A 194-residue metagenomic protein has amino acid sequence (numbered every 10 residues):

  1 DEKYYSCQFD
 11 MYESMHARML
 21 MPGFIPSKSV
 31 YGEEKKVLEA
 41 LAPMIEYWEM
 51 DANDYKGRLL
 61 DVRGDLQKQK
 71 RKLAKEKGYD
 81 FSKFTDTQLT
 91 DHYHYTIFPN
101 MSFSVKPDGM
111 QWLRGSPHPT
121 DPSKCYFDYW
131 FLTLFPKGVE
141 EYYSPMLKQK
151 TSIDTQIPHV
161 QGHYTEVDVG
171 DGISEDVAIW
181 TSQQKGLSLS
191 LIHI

Functional and structural regions predicted by a protein language model:
D1-I192: C-terminal catalytic domain of Rieske-type non-heme iron oxygenases
